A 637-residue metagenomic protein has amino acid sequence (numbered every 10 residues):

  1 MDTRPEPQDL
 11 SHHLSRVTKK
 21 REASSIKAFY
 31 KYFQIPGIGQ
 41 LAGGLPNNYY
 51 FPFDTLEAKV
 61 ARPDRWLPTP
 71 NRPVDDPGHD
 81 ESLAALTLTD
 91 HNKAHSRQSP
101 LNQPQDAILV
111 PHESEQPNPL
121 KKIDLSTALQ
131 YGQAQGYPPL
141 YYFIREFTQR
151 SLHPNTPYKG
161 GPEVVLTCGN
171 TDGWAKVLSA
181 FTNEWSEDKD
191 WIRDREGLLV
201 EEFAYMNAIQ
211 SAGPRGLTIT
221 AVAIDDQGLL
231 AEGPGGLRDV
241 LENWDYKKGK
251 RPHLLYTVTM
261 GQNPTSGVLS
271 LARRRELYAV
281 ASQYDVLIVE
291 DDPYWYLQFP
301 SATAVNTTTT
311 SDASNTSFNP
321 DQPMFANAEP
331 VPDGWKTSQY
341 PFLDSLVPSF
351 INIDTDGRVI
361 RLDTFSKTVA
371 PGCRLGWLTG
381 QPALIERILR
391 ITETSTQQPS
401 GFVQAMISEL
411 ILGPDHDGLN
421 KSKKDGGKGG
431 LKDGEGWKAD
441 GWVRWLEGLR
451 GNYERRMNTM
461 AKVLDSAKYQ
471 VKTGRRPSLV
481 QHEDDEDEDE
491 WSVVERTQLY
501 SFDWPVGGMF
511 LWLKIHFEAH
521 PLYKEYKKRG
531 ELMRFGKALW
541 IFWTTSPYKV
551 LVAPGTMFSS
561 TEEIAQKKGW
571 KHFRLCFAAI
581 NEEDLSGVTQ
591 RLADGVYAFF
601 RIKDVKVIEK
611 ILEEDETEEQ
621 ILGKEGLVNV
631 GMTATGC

Functional and structural regions predicted by a protein language model:
M1-I108: Conserved N-terminal helix/loop that builds the PLP phosphate-binding region of the aspartate aminotransferase-like
L41, R444, I541: Pyridoxal 5′-phosphate
G44-N48, T171-D172, A204-M206, Q227 (+10 more regions): Short, solvent-exposed loop/turn segments at secondary-structure junctions
W66-D285, V289, W295-I353, R534 (+3 more regions): Conserved core of the PLP fold type I
L83-N92, S96, L120, D124 (+6 more regions): Conserved core segment of the aminotransferase class I/II
P138, Y526, T545-L551, T556-C637: PLP-dependent enzyme catalytic core of the Aspartate aminotransferase-like
A204, G434-A461, D465, G474-E518 (+1 more regions): Conserved glycine-rich beta-strand-loop-beta hairpin in the small C-terminal domain of fold type I
